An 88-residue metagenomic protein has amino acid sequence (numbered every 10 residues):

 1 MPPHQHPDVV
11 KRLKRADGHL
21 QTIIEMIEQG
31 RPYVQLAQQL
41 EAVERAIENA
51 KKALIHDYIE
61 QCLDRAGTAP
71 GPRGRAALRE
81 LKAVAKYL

Functional and structural regions predicted by a protein language model:
M1-L88: Solvent-exposed interaction patches of small proteins and small membrane subunits
